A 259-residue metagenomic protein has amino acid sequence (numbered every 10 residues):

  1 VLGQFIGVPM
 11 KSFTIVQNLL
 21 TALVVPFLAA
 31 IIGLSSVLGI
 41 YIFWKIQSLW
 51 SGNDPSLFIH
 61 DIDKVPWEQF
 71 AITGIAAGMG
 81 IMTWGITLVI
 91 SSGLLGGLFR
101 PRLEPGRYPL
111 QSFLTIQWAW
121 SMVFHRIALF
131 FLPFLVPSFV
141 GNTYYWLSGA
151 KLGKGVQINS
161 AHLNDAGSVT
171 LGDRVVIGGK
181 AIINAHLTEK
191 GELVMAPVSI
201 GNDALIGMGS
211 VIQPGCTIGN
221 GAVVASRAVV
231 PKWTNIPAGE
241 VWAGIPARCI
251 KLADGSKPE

Functional and structural regions predicted by a protein language model:
V1-G3, G179-H186, K190-E259: Glycine-rich hexapeptide-repeat left-handed beta-helix
V1-W146, A253-E259: Terminal amphipathic alpha-helical/low-complexity segments used for targeting or macromolecular assembly
V89, G93, E104-G106, G149 (+4 more regions): Glycine-centered flexibility motif
G96, A161, A247: Residue-level marker of positions within ordered structural domains that often coincide with functionally constrained
A128-N184, K190-G191, A196, S210 (+1 more regions): Left-handed beta-helix
